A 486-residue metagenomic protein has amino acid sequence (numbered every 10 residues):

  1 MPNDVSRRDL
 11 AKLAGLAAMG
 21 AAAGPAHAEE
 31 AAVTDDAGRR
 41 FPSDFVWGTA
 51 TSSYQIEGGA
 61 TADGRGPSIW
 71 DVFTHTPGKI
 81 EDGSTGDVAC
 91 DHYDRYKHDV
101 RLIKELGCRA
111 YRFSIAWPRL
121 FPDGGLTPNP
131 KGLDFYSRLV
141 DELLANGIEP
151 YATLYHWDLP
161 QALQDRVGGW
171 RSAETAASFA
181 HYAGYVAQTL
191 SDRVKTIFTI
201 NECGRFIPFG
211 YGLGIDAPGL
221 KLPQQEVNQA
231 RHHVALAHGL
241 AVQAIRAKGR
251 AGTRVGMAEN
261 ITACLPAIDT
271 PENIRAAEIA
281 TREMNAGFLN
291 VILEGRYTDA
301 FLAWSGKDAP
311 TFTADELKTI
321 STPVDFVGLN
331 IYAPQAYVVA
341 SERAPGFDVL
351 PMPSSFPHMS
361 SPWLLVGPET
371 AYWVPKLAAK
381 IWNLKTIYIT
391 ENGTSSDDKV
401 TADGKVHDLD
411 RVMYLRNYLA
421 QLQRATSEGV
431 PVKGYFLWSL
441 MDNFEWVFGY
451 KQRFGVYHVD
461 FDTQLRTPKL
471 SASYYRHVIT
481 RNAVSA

Functional and structural regions predicted by a protein language model:
P2-D4, D9-A28: N-terminal export signals
S6, P42, H92, Y96-D99 (+1 more regions): Short N-terminal amphipathic alpha-helix/helix-capping patch enriched in small hydrophobics with frequent Ser/Thr
S6-A11, H98, N201, V324: Residue-level micro-sites within transmembrane alpha helices that shape and flank functional polar/acidic positions
A14, G107, G147: Conserved functional loop/turn residues at catalytic and ligand-binding sites
A32-P77, D123-G124, L133-A486: Active-site region of glycoside hydrolase catalytic domains
G58-Y136: Active-site-adjacent substrate/metal-binding segments within catalytic domains of carbohydrate-active enzymes
